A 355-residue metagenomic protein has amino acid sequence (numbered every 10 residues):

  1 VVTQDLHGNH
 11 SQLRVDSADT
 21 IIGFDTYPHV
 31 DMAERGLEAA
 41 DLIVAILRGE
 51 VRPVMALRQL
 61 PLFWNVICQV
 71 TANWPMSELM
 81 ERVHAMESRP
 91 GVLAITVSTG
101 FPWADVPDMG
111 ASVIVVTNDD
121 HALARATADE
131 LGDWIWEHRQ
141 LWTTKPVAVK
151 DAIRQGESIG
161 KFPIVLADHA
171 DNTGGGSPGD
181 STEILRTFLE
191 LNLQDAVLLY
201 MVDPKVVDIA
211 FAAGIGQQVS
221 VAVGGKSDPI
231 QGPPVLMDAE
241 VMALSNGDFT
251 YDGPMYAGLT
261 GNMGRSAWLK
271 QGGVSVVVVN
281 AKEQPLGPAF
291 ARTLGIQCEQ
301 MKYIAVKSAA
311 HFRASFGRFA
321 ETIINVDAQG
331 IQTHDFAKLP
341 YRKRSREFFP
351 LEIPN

Functional and structural regions predicted by a protein language model:
V1-R48, P163, D168-L185, L189 (+1 more regions): Active-site histidine-anchored catalytic micro-motif
S11, D31-A33, L123-R125, G174-S177 (+3 more regions): Short helix/loop capping segments that flank catalytic or ligand/cofactor-binding pockets
S17-D19, S181-E183, G214-Q217, F319-I323: Short secondary-structure boundary/capping segments
T20-D25, V219-V221, I324-D327: Short hydrophobic/aromatic-enriched beta-strand-loop microsegments
T26-H29, V223-K226, Q329-I331: Short, acidic/turn-prone active-site loops that include or flank metal/cofactor- and phosphate-binding residues
L47-P75: Internal, active-site/partner-interface "lid" segment
I67-G273, V277-A281: Hard-cation-handling environments
V113, W136, F249-N355: Extended hydrophobic packing segments that form well-structured cores
